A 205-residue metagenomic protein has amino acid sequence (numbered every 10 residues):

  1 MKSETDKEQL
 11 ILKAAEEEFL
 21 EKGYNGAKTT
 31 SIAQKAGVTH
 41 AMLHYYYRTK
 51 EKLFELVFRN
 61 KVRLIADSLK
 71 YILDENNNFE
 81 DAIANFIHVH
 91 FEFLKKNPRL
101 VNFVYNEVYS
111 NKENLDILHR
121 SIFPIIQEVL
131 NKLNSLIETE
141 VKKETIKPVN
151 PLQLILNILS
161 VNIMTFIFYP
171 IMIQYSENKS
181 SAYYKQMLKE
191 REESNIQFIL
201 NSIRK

Functional and structural regions predicted by a protein language model:
K7-E16, I32, V57-K61, I65 (+1 more regions): Generic hydrophobic, amphipathic alpha-helix propensity
L10, E18-K52, L56-V57: Helix-turn-helix
K50, V57, K61, I65 (+6 more regions): Hydrophobic/aromatic residues within well-ordered alpha-helical segments
V57-N85, H119, F123, L136-E138: Amphipathic alpha-helical linker/stalk segments
Y71-N102, L130, P151-I158, K205: Hydrophobic alpha-helical connector segments
D81, R120-S121, I125, E138-N157: All-alpha amphipathic helical-bundle segments outside canonical DNA-binding/catalytic cores that form hydrophobic
F91-K132, Q153, S180-Q186: Short secondary-structure transition hinges
E92, Q127, N131-K143, K147 (+1 more regions): C-terminal peripheral helix-coil segments that are non-catalytic and often amphipathic
